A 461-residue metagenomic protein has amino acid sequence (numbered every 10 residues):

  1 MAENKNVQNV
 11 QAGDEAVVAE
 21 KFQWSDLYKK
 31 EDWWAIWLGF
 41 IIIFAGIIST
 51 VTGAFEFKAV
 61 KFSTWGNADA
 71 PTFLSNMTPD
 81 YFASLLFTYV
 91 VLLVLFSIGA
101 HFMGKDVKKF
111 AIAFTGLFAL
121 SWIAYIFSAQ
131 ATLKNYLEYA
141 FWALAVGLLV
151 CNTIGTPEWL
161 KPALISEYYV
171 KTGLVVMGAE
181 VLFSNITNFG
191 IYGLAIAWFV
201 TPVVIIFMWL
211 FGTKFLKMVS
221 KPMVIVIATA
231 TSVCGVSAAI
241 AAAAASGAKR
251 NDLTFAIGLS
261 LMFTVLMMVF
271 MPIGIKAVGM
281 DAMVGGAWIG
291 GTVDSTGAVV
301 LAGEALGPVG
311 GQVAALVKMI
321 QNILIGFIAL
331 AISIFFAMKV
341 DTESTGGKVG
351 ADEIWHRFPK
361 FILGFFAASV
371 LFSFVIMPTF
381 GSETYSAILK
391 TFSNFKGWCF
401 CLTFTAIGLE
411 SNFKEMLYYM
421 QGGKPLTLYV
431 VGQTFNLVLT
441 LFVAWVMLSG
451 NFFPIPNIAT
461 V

Functional and structural regions predicted by a protein language model:
E3, E20-Y28, W33-M77, L92-K105 (+7 more regions): Structural signature of multi-pass alpha-helical membrane transport proteins
A12-D14, D32, V219-M267, V284-G307 (+2 more regions): Alpha-helical membrane segments and immediately flanking helix-loop junctions that form or couple to the substrate/ion
V18, K30, I154-T156, V181-I186 (+8 more regions): Juxtamembrane helix-boundary/capping and inter-helix hinge elements in multi-pass membrane proteins
F40-I41, F114-I126, A145, Y168-V181 (+6 more regions): Small-residue-rich segments of transmembrane alpha-helices in multi-pass membrane proteins, especially helix faces
F57, M77-V91, T132-V146, E167-Y169 (+6 more regions): Structural signature of hydrophobic alpha-helical transmembrane segments
Y81-L85, A113-F118, W122, Y168 (+5 more regions): Entry/N-cap segments of selected transmembrane alpha helices and their immediately preceding amphipathic helices
F127, L133-A230, V236-I240, A245-T254: Glycine- and small hydrophobic-enriched segments that form the cores of compact globular domains
K161-I165, G190-A195, M218-A230, R250-L259 (+5 more regions): The feature identifies polytopic integral membrane transport proteins across all domains of life
